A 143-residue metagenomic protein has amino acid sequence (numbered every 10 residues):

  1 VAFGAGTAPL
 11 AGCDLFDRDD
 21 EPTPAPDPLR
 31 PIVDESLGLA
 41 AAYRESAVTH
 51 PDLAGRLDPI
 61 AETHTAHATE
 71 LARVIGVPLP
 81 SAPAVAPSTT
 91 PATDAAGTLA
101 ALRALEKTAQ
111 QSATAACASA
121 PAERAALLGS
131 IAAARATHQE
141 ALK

Functional and structural regions predicted by a protein language model:
A2-K143: All-alpha RGS (Regulator of G-protein Signaling) helical domain and cognate RGS-like helical scaffolds
